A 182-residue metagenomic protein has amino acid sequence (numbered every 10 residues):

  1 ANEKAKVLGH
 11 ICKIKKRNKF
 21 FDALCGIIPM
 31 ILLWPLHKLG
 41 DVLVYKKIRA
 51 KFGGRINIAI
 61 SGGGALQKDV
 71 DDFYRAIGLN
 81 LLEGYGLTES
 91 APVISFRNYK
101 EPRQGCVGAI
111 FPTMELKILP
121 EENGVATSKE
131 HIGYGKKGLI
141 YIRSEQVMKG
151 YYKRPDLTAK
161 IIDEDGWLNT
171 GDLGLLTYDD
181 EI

Functional and structural regions predicted by a protein language model:
A1-P102, E115: Gly/Ser/Thr-rich phosphate-binding loop
K46, G105, D156: Active-site phosphate/pyrophosphate- and oxyanion-stabilizing loops and adjacent acidic/basic residues in soluble
G63, Y85, P120, S144 (+1 more regions): Active-site proximal loops enriched in glycine and acidic residues that flank catalytic Cys/His/Asp and coordinate
A65, D69-D71, A76, V93-N98 (+4 more regions): Active-site glycine/GP-rich loop and adjacent strand/helix microenvironment that borders small-molecule binding pockets
R103-G105, V125-A126: Active-site phosphate-binding and catalytic loops of NTP-dependent enzymes
F111-M114, E121-E122: Conserved glycine-bearing catalytic or ligand-binding loops at nucleotide- and phosphate-handling centers of large
E115-K117, L173: Short, surface-exposed charged micro-motifs
G124-I182: Conserved ATP-binding/catalytic segment of the ANL
